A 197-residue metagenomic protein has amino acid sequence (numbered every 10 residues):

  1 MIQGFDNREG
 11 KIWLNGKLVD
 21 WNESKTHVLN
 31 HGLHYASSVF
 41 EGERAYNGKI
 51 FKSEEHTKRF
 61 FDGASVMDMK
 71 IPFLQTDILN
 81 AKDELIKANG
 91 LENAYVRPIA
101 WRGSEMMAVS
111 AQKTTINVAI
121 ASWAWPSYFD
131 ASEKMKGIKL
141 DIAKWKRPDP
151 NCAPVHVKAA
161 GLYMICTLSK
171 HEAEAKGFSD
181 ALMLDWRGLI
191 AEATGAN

Functional and structural regions predicted by a protein language model:
M1-E84, V109-N197: Helix-start/capping segments and mature chain N-termini
I78-M106, W123: Short, acidic/charged, Gly/Pro-enriched secondary-structure junctions
